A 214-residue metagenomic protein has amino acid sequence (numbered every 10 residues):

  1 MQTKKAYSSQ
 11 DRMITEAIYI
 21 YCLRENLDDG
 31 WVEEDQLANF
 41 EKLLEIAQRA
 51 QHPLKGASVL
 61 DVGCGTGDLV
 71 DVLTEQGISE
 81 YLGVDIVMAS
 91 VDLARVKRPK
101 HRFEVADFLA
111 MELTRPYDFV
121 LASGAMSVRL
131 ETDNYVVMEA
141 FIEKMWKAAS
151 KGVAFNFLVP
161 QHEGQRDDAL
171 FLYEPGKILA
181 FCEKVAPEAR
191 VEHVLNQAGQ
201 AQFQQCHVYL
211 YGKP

Functional and structural regions predicted by a protein language model:
M1-A50: Conserved class I S-adenosyl-L-methionine
K55-G65: Conserved class I S-adenosyl-L-methionine
G67-R102: Class I SAM-dependent methyltransferase SAM/SAH-binding core
A110-R115: Short conserved loop adjoining the S-adenosyl-L-methionine
L121: A conserved beta-strand element that flanks and buttresses the S-adenosyl-L-methionine
R129-I142: A short, conserved alpha-helix within the catalytic core of class I
E139-K151: A short glycine-rich, Lys/Arg-flanked "PGG" loop and its adjoining helix->strand segment in the class I
S150-L158: Conserved beta-strand signature within the Rossmann-like core of class I S-adenosyl-L-methionine
